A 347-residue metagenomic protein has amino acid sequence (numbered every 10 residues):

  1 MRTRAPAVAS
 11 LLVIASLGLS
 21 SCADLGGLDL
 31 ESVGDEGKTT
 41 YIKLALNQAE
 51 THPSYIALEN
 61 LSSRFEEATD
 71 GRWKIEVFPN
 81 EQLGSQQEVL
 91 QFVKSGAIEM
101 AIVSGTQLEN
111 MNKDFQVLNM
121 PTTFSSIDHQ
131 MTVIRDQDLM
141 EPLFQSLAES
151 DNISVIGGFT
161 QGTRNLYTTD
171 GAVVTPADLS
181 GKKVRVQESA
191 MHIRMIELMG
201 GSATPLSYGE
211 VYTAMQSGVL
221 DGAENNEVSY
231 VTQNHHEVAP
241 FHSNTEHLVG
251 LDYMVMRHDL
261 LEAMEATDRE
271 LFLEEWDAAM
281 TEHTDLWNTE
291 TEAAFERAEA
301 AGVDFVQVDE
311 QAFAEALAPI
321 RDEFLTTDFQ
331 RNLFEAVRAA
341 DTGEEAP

Functional and structural regions predicted by a protein language model:
R2-L11, L17, A23-I127, S154-P347: N-terminal secretory/targeting leader peptides
I127-Q145: A gly/proline- and charged-residue-enriched helix-loop-helix capping module
D151: Short, glycine-/small-residue-rich phosphate/pyrophosphate-handling segment
